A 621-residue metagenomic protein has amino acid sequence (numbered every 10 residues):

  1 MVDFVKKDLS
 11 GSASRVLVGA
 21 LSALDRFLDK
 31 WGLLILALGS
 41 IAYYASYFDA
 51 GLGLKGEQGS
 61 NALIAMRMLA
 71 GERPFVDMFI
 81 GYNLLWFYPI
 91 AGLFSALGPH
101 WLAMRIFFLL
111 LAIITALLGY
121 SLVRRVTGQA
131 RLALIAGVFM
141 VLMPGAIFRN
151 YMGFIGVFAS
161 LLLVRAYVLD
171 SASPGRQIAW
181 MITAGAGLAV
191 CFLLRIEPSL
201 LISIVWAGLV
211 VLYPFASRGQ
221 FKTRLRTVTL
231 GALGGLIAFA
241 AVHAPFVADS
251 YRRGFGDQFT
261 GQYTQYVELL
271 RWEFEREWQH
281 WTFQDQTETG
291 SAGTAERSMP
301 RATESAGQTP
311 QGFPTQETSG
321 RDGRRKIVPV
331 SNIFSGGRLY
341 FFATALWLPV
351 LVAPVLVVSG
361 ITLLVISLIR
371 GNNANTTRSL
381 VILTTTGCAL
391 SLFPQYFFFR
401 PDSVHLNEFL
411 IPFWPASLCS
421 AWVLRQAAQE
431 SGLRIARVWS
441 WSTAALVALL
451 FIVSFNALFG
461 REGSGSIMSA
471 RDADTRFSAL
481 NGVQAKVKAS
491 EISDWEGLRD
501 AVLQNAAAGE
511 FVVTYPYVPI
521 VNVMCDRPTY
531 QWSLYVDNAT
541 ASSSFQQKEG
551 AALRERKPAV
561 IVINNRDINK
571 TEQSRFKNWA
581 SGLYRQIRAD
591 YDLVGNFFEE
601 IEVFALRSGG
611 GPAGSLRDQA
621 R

Functional and structural regions predicted by a protein language model:
A23, F27, P174-I178, S217-A232 (+3 more regions): Membrane-interface helix-loop-helix junctions at transmembrane boundaries of multi-pass membrane enzymes, predominantly
F48-I64, F75-I90, P99-L102, S490 (+1 more regions): Extracytoplasmic catalytic/substrate-binding loops of multi-pass membrane glycan-assembly enzymes
G81, S464, T475-A539, E549-R554 (+2 more regions): Short periplasmic/luminal acceptor-recognition loop of GT-C membrane glycosyltransferases, typified by
I106-V126, I361-L363: Transmembrane-helix motifs of polytopic, lipid-linked glycan transferases
G119-L142, R176-A179: Transmembrane-helix signature of polytopic, membrane-embedded enzymes that assemble or transfer cell-envelope glycans
F139-P144, W180-I196, I202-A207, A389-Y396: Membrane-interface alpha helices of multi-pass inner-membrane proteins
A159-T183, G187, C191, A216 (+2 more regions): Membrane-interface transmembrane helices that cradle and orient dolichyl/undecaprenyl
L200-L201, F399-R434, V438-A445: Hydrophobic/aromatic-rich transmembrane helices and adjacent perimembrane loops
